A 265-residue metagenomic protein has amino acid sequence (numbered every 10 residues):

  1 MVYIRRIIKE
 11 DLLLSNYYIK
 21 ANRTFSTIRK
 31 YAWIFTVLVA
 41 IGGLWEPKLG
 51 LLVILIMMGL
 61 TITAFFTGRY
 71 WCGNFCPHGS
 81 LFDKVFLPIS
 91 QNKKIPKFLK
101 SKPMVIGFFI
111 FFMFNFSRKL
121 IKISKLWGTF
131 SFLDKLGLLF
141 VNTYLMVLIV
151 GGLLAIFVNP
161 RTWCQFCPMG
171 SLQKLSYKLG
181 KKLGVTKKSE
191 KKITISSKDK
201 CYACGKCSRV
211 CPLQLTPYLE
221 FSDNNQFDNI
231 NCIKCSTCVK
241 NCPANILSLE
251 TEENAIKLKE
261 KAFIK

Functional and structural regions predicted by a protein language model:
M1-N225, I230-I233, T237-K265: Non-ligating segments of multi-cofactor redox enzymes
